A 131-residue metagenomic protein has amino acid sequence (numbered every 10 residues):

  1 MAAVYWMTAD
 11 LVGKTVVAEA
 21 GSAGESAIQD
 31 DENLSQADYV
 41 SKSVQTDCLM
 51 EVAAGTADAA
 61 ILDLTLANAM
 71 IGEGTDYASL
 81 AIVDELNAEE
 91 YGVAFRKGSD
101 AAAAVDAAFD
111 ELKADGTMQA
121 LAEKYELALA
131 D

Functional and structural regions predicted by a protein language model:
M1-T15, A103: Flexible hinge/capping segments at coil-to-helix
A2-V4, G21-S26, T46-D47, I61 (+3 more regions): Solvent-exposed loop/turn segments at secondary-structure junctions within structured extracellular/periplasmic domains
A9-D10, D30-N33, Q45-I61, T65-L66: Short helices/loops that flank or line small-molecule/ion binding pockets
L11, V52-A53, V93, V105: Hydrophobic residues within well-ordered alpha-helices
T15-A18, A60, A94: Short, well-ordered beta-strand segments
A18, Q36-V44: Short beta-strand-to-loop elements that line the ligand-binding cleft of bilobed periplasmic-binding protein-like
A23-Y39, A78-E85, A107-D131: Ligand-binding clefts/hinges and TM-proximal coupling segments of bilobed small-molecule sensing domains
L64, N68, G72-D110, A128-D131: Periplasmic-binding protein-like
